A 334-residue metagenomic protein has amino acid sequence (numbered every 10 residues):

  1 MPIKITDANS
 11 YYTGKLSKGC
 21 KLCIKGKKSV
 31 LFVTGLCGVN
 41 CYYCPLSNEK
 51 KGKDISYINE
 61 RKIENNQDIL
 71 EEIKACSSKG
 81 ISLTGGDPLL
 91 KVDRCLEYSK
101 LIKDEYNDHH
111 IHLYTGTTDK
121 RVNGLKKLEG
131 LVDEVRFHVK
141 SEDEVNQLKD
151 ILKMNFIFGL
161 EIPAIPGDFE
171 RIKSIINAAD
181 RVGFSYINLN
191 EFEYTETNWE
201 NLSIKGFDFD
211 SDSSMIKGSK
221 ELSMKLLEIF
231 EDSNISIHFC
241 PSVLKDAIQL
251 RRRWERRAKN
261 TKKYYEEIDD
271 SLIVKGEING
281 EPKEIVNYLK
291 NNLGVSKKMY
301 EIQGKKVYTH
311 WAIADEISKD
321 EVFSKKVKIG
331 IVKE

Functional and structural regions predicted by a protein language model:
I3-S10, L16-K62: Canonical Radical SAM [4Fe-4S] cluster-binding loop centered on the CxxxCxxC motif and its immediate flanking residues
I3-T13, S17-K18, K25, Y194-E334: Auxiliary Fe-S-binding modules of radical SAM enzymes
V30-N40, S185-E200: Short, solvent-exposed beta-strand-terminating loops
P45, L96-N107, E129, L148-F156 (+1 more regions): Surface-exposed amphipathic alpha-helices with a cationic face
E49-I63, C76-K91, E105-R121, L128-E144 (+2 more regions): Core AdoMet radical
E71-A75, K126-G130, L148-M154, D180-R181: Acidic (Asp/Glu)-rich catalytic clusters
G124-L128, G167-R181: Catalytic cores of alpha/beta
M154-I175, N190-Y194, D208-S214: Conserved strand-turn element in the central/C-terminal portion of the radical SAM core barrel that lines
